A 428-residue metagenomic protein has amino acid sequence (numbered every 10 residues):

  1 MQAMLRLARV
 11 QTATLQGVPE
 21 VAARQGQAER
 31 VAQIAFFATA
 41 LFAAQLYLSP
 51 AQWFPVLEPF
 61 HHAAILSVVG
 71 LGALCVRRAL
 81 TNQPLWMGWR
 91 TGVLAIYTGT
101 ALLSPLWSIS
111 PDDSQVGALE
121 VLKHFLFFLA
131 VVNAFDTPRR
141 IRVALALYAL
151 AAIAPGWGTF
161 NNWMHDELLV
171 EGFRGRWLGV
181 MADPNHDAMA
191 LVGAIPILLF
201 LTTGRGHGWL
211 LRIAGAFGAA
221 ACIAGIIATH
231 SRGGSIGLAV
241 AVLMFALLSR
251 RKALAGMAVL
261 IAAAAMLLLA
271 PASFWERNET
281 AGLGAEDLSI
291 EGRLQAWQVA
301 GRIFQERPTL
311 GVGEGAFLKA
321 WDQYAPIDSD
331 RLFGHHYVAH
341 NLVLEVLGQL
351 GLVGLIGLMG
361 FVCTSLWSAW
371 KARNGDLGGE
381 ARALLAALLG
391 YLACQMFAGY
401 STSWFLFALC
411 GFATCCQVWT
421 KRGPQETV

Functional and structural regions predicted by a protein language model:
M1-L103, I109-V116, D136-A146, L201-I213 (+3 more regions): Transmembrane signal-anchor hairpin modules in multi-pass inner-membrane enzymes, especially those that act on
Q2-R6, Y47, L71, T98-L103 (+10 more regions): Alpha-helical transmembrane segments of multi-pass inner-membrane proteins
A44-V56, E345-L350, G379-C416: Membrane helix-loop boundary segments at the extracytoplasmic
L46-P55, L168-V180, R331-L344: Juxtamembrane membrane-water interface segments that cap and precede transmembrane helices
Q52-P55, L80-P84, W107-P111, N133-R139 (+8 more regions): Juxtamembrane transmembrane-helix termini
L57-I65, V116-E120, V180-G193, G233 (+3 more regions): Membrane-interface micro-motifs in multi-pass membrane enzymes
G282-Q298, E306, L310-L350, K371-R373: Long extracytoplasmic/lumenal interhelical loops at the membrane interface of multi-pass membrane proteins
G351-C363: Hydrophobic alpha-helical transmembrane segments
